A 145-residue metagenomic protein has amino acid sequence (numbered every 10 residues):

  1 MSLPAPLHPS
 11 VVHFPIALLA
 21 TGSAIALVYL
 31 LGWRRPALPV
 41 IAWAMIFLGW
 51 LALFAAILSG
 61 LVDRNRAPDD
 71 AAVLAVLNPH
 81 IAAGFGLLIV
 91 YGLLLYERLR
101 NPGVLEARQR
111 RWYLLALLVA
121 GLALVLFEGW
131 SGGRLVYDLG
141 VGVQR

Functional and structural regions predicted by a protein language model:
M1-R145: Polytopic transmembrane helical bundles with strong interfacial aromatic enrichment
